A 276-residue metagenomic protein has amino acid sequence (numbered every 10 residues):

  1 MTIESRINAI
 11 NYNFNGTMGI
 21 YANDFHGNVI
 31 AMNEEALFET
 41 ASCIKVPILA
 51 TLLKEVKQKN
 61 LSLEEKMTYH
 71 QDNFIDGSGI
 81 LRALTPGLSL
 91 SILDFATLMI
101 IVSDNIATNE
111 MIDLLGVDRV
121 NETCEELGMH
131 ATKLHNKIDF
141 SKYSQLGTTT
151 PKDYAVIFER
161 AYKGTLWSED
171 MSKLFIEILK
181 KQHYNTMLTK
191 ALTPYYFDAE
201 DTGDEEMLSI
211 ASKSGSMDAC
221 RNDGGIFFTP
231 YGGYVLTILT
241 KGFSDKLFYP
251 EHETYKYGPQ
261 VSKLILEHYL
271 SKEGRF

Functional and structural regions predicted by a protein language model:
M1-A9, V29, T165-T186, A191 (+2 more regions): Structured C-terminal helix/loop/strand segments within mature extracytoplasmic catalytic/sensor domains
T2-E35, E65, I238: A short, well-structured edge-of-sheet supersecondary motif
F14-T17, E110-E169: Mid-domain, small-residue-enriched loop/turn segments at the edges of structured enzyme/sensor domains
M32-E39, T85, Y143-S144, F248: A short glycine/serine-rich beta->alpha loop
E39-M67, L236: Active-site SXXK
A50-Q58, I101, V156-K163, K263-L270: Short glycine/serine- and small hydrophobic-enriched flexible loop segments
Q58-L84: Short, glycine/proline-biased beta-turn/loop segments that scaffold the active-site neighborhood
F74-N109, G147: Conserved catalytic neighborhood of penicillin-recognizing serine enzymes
